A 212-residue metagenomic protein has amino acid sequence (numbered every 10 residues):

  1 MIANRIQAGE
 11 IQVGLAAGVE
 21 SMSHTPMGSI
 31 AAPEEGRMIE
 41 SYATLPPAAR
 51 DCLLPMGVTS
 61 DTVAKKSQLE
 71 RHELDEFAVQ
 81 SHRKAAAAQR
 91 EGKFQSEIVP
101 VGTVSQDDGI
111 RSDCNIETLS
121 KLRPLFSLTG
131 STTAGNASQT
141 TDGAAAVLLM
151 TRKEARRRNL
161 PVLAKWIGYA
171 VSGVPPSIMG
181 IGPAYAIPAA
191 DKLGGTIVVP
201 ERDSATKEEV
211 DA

Functional and structural regions predicted by a protein language model:
M1, M56-V63, V79-K84, V147-E154 (+2 more regions): Short, well-ordered amphipathic alpha-helical segments that serve as non-catalytic structural scaffolds within diverse
A3, A8, Q12-V63, S67: Flexible glycine-/small-residue-enriched beta->alpha junction loops that bind anionic phosphate/pyrophosphate groups
Q7, R90, K192-G195: Residue-level signal for alpha-helix termini/capping positions
H24-I30, L160, S177-G180: Short acidic, glycine/serine/threonine-rich loops at helix termini
P33-T62, V104-S120, M179, P183-Y185 (+1 more regions): Active-site-proximal gating segment of KS-fold condensing enzymes and close homologs
A48-L54, Q68-V79, S131-A145, Y169-L193 (+2 more regions): Active-site pocket-shaping loop/turn-to-helix segments
E73-R157, V162, I167, I197-V199 (+1 more regions): N-terminal extracellular/periplasmic Venus flytrap/periplasmic-binding protein-like
